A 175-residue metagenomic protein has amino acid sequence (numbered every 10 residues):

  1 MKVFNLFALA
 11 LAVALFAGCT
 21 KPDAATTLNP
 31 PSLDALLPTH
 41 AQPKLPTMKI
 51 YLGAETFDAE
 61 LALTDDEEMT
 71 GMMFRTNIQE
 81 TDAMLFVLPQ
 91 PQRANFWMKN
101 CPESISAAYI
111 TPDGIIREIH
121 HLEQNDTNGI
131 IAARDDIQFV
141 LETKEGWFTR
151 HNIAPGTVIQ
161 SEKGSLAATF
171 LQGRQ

Functional and structural regions predicted by a protein language model:
M1-F7: Bacterial N-terminal signal peptides that target proteins for export
L9-V13: Hydrophobic alpha-helical targeting segments used for export or membrane insertion
L15-G18: C-terminal motif of bacterial Sec signal peptides marking the signal peptidase cleavage site
T20-Q175: Compact, glycine-rich, soluble single-domain proteins
